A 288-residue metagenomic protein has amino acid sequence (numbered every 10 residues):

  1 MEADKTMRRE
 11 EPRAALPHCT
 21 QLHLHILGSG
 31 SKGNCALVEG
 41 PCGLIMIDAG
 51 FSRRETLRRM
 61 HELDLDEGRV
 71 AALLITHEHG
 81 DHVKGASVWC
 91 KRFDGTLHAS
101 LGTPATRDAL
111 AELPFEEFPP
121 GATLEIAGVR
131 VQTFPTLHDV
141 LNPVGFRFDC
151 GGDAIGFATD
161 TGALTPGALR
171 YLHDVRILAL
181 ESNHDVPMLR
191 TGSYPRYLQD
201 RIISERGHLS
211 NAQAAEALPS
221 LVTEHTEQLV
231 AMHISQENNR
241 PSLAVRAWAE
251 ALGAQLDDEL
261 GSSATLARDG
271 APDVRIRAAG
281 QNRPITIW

Functional and structural regions predicted by a protein language model:
M1-D4, R8-L63, V144-D160, I177: Conserved beta-strand hairpin/beta-sheet module of binuclear metal-dependent hydrolase folds, prominently
H25-C35, E78-A86, K91, P104-A105 (+1 more regions): Structured catalytic core of nucleotide-sugar glycosyltransferases
M46-G50, A71-E78, H98-L101, G156-T159 (+3 more regions): Active-site neighborhood of phospho(di)ester-bond hydrolases with catalytic His/Asp-centered motifs
R53-A99: Active-site metal-binding motif and surrounding structural segment of the metallo-beta-lactamase
H79-V83, P104-T106, V140-L141, A163-P166 (+2 more regions): Active-site environment of divalent metal-dependent phosphoester hydrolases
A99-G152: Metallo-beta-lactamase
P166-A279: Cap/insert and terminal regions of metallo-dependent hydrolase folds
G280-W288: C-terminal catalytic and target-recognition region of SAM-dependent MTase-like enzymes, primarily methyltransferases
